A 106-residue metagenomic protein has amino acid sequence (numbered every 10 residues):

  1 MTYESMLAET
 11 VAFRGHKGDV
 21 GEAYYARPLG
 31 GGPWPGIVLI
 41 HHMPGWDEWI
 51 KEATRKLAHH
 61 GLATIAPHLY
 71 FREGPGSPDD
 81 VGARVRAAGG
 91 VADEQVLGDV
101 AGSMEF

Functional and structural regions predicted by a protein language model:
T2-S5: Short loop/turn motifs at secondary-structure junctions and domain boundaries
T10-F106: Serine-hydrolase catalytic machinery in alpha/beta-hydrolase-like enzymes
